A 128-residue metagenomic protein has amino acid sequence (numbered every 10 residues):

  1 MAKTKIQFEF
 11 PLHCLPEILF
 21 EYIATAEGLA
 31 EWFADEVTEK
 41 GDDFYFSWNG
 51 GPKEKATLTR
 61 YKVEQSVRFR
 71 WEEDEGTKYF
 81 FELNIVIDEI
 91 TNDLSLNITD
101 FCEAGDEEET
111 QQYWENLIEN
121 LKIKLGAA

Functional and structural regions predicted by a protein language model:
M1-E36: Hydrophobic ligand-binding cavity/cleft-lining segments
K3, C14, A30, F44-Y45 (+2 more regions): Charge-dense, helix-prone N-terminal extensions
K5-Q7, P52-A56, T77-E82: Short, surface-exposed coil-to-beta transition loops
Q7-E9, Y45, R68, E82-N84 (+1 more regions): Beta-strand secondary-structure signal
L19-F20, L29, F44, L58 (+4 more regions): Hydrophobic pocket/interface hotspot
E27-E75: Glycine-rich portal/gate segments that line the openings of hydrophobic small-molecule binding cavities
E73-I123: Beta-strand/loop substructures that line and gate deep hydrophobic ligand-binding cavities in soluble
L125-A128: Short, highly charged C-terminal tails/helix-capping segments
